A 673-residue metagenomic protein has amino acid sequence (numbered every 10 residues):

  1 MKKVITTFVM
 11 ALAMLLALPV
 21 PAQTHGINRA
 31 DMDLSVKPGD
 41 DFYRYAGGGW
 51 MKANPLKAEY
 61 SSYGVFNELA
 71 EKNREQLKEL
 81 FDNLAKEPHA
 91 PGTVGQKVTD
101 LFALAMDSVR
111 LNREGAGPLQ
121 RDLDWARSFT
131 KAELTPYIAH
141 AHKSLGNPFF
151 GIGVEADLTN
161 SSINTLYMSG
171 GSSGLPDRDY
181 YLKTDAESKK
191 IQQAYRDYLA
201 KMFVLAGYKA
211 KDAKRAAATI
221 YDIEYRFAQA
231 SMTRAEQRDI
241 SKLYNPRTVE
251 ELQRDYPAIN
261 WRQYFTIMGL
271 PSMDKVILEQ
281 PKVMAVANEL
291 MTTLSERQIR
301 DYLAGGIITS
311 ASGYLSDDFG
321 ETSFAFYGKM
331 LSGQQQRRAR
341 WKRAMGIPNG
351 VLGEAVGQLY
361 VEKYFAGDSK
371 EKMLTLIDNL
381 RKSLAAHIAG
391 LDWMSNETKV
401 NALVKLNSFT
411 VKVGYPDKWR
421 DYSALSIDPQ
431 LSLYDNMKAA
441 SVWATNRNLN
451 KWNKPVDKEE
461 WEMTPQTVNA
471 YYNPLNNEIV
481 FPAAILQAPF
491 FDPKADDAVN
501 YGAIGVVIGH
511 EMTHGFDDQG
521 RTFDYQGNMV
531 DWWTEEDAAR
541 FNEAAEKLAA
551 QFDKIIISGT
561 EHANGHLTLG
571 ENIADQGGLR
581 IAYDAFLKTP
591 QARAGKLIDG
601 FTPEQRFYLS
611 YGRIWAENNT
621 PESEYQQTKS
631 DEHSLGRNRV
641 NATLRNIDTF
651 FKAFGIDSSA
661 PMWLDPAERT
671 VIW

Functional and structural regions predicted by a protein language model:
M1-V4: Positively charged n-region of N-terminal signal peptides that target proteins for export
T7-A17: Bacterial N-terminal signal peptides
V20-T24: Boundary at the C-terminal end of the N-terminal hydrophobic targeting segment
D31-K52, Y181, D185-V204, L569 (+1 more regions): Hydrophobic/aromatic-rich, well-ordered segments within soluble, folded domains that form packed cores
K37-D40, Y45-R110, L175: Active-site-surrounding "flap" and adjacent substrate/cofactor-binding loops of secreted or lumenal enzymes, prototyped
E59-F81, K211-A230, N500-V506, D599 (+1 more regions): Short secondary-structure subsegments characteristic of cysteine-rich extracellular domains
A70, I220, D255-I259, I277-P281 (+3 more regions): Intrinsically disordered, low-complexity linker/terminal regions across diverse proteins
L84-T375, N379: Noncatalytic, helix-rich "gating/capping" subdomain that lines the substrate-entry/channel surface of large enzyme
